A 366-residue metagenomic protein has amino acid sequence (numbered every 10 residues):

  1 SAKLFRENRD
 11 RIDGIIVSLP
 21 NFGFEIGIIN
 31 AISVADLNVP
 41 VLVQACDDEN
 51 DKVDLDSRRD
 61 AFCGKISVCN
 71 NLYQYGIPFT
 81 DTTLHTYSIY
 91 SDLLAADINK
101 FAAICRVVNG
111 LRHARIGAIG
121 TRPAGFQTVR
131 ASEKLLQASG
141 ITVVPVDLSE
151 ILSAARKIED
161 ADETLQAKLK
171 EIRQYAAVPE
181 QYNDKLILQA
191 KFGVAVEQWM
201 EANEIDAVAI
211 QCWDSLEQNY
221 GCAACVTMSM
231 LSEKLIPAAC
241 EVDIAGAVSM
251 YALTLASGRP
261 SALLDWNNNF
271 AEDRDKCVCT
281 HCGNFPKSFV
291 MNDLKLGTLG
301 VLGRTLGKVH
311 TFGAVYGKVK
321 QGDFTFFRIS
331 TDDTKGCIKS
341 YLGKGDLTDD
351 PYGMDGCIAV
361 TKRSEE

Functional and structural regions predicted by a protein language model:
S1-N109, H113-G117, R122-A207, L347-E365: Metallocofactor- and cofactor-centric catalytic cores in central/energy metabolism, strongly enriched
N21, N38-D47, A61, H113 (+4 more regions): Anaerobic metallocofactor- and corrinoid-dependent redox/one-carbon enzyme cores, especially those from methanogenesis
